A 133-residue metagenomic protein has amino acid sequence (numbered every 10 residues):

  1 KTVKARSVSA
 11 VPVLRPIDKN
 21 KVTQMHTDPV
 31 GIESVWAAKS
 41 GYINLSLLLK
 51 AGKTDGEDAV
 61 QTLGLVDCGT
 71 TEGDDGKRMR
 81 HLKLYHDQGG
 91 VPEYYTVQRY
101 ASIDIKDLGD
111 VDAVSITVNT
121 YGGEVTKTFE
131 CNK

Functional and structural regions predicted by a protein language model:
K1, E93, V118-T128: Short acidic/polar inter-strand loop motif in beta-rich domains
K1-L48: Surface-exposed beta-loop interaction hotspot
T2-S7, E72-Y85, A113-T117: Short, well-ordered strand-loop elements centered on a beta-strand within folded domains, enriched for acidic residues
K19-N20, G64-C68, Q98-A101: Short intrinsically disordered coil segments
E33-Y85: Short helix-loop boundary/capping segments
T54-D58, E93, D112, V125: Intrinsically disordered, low-complexity acidic/polar segments
D55, C131-K133: Short, solvent-exposed mixed-charge patches
Y85-V114, Y121: Short, solvent-exposed, Trp/other aromatic-anchored flexible loops in extracytoplasmic proteins
